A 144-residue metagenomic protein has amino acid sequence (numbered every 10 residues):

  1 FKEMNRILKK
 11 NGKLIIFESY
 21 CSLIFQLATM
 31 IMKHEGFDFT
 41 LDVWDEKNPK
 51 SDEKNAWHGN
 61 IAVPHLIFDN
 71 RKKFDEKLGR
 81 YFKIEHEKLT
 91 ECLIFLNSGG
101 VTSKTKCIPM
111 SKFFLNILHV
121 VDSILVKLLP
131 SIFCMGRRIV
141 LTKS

Functional and structural regions predicted by a protein language model:
F1-K13: A short glycine-rich, Lys/Arg-flanked "PGG" loop and its adjoining helix->strand segment in the class I
K2-E3, I31-H34, S103: Glycine-rich, phosphate-binding/catalytic loops in enzymes
L14-P49: Conserved class I S-adenosyl-L-methionine
K47-W57: Class I SAM-binding transferase module
H58-H65, K127-L128: Active-site rim elements
V63-Y81, H86-E87: Short alpha-helix
E76, E85-S144: A C-terminal cap/extension of S-adenosyl-L-methionine-dependent methyltransferases that defines the acceptor-substrate
